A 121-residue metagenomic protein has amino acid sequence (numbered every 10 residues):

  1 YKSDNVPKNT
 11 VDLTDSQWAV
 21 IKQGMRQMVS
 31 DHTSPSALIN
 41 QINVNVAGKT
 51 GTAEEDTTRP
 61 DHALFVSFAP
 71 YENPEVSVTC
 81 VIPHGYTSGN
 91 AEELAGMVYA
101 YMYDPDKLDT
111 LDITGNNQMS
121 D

Functional and structural regions predicted by a protein language model:
Y1-S16, K22-D109: Active-site beta-strand/loop architecture of penicillin-binding DD-peptidases
D109-D121: Short, highly charged C-terminal tails/helix-capping segments
